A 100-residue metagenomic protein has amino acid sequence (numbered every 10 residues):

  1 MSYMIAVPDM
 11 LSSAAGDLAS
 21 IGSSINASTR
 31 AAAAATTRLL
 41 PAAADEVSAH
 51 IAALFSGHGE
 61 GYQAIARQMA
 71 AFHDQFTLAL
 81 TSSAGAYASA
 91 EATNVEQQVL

Functional and structural regions predicted by a protein language model:
M1-L100: A glycine-centric feature that highlights glycine-enriched low-complexity/repetitive segments and conserved glycine
